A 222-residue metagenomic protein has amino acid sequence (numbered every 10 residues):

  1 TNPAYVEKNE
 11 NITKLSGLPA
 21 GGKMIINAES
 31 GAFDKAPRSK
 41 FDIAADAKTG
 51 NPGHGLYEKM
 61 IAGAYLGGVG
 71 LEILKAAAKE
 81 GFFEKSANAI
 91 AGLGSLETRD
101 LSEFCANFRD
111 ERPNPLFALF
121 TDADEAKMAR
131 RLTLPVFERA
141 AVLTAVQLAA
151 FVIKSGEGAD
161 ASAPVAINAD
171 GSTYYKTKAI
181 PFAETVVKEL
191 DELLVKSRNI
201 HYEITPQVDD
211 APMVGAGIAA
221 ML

Functional and structural regions predicted by a protein language model:
T1-V69, K75: Glycine-rich phosphate-binding loop of actin/hexokinase-like ATP-binding domains
A44-L222: ATP-binding/phosphotransfer module of carbohydrate and carboxylate kinases, centering on a glycine-rich
